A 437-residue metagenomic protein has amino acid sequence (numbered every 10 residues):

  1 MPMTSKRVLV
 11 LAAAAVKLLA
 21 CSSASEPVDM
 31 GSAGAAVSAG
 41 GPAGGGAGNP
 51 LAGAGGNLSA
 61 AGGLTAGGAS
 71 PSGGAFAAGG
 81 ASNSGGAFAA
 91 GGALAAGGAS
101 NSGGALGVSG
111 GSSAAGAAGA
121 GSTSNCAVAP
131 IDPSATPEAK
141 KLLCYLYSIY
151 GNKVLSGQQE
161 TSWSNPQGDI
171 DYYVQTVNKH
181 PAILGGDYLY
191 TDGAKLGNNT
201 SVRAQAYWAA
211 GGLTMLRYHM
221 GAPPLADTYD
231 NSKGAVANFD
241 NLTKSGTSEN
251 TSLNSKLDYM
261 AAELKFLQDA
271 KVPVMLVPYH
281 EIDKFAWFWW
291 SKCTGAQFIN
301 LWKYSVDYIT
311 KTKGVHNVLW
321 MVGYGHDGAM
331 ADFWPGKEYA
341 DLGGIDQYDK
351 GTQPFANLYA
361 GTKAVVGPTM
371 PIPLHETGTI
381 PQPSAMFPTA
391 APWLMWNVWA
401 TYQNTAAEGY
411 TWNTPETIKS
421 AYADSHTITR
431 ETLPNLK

Functional and structural regions predicted by a protein language model:
M1-V10: Bacterial N-terminal signal peptides that target proteins for export
A13, L18-S124: Ser/Thr-rich, Pro/Gly/Ala-heavy low-complexity intrinsically disordered linkers and tails of secreted extracellular
S124-T176, H180-L189: Boundary/entry segment of secreted carbohydrate-active catalytic domains
K141, S164-Y173, N198-V202, Y259-E263 (+3 more regions): Alpha-helical scaffolding within the catalytic cores of extracellular/periplasmic polymer-degrading hydrolases
Y150-T161, M370-K437: Substrate-binding cleft of secreted/luminal carbohydrate-active enzymes
G157-Q159, V277-Y279, W302-A329, T369-I380: Aromatic-lined carbohydrate-recognition surfaces of secreted/lumenal glycan-active proteins
G193-V315: Substrate-binding cleft of extracellular glycoside hydrolase catalytic domains
M330-Q353, N397-W399: Aromatic- and acid-rich polysaccharide-binding/catalytic face of secreted or lumenal carbohydrate-active enzymes
